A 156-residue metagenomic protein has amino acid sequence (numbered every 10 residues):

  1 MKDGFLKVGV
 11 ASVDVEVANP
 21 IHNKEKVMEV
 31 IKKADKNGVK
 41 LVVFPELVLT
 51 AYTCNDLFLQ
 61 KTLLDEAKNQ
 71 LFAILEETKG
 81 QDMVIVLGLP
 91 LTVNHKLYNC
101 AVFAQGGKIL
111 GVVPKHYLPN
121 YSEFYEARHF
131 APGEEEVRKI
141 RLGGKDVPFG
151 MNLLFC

Functional and structural regions predicted by a protein language model:
M1-C156: Enzyme catalytic cores with a strong preference for nitrogen-chemistry domains
